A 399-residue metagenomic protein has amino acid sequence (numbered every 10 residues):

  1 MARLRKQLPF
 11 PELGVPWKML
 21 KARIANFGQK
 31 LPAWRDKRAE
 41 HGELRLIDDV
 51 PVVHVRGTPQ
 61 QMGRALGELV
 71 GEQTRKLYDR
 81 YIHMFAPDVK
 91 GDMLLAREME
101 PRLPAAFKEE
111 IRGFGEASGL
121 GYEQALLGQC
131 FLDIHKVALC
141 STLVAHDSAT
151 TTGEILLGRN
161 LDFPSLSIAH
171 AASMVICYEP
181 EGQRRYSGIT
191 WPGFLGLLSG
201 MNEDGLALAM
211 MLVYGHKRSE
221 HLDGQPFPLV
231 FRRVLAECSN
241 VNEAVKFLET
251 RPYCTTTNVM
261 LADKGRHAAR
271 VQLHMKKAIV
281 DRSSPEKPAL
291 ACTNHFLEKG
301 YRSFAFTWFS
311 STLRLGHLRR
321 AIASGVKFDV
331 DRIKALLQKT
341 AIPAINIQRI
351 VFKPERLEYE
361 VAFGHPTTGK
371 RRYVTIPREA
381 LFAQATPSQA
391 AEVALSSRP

Functional and structural regions predicted by a protein language model:
A2-S118, D147-L156, N160-P399: C-terminal, well-structured catalytic/ligand-binding subdomain of enzymes
E123-G158: Gly/Pro-rich turn-and-neighbor structural signature
